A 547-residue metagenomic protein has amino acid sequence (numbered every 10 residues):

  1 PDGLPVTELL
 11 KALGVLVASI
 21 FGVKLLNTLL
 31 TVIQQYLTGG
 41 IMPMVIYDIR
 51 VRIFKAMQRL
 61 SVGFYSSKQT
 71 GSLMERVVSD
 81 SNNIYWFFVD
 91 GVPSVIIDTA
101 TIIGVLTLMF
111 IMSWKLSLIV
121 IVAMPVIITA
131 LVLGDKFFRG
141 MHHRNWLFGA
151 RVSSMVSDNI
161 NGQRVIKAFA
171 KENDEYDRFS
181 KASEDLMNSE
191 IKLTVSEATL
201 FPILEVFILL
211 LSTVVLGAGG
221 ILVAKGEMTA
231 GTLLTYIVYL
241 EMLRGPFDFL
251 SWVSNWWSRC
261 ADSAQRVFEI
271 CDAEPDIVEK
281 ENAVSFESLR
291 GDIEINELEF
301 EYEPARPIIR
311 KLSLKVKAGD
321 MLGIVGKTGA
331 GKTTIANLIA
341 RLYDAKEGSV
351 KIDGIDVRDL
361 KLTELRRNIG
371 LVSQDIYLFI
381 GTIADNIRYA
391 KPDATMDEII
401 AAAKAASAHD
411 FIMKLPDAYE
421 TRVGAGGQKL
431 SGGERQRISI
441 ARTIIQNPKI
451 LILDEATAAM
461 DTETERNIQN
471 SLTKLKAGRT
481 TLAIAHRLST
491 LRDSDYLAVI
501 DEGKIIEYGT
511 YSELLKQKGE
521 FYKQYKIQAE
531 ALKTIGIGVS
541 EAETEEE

Functional and structural regions predicted by a protein language model:
P1-I46, S66, A130, A230-G231 (+1 more regions): Transmembrane-helix motif of ABC transporter permease domains
L30, Q34, M42, V78-A123 (+2 more regions): Hydrophobic alpha-helical transmembrane segments of ABC transporter permease domains
Y36-G40, M44, D48, I111 (+1 more regions): Cytoplasmic juxtamembrane "membrane-exit" helices immediately C-terminal to transmembrane segments
V62-G63, S79-F88, V92, A100 (+7 more regions): An intracellular "coupling" helix at the cytosolic face of ABC transporter transmembrane type-1 domains
L108-V122, K192-Q265, I270-C271: Helix-loop-helix
E279-K280, F286-E547: ABC-type nucleotide-binding domain
